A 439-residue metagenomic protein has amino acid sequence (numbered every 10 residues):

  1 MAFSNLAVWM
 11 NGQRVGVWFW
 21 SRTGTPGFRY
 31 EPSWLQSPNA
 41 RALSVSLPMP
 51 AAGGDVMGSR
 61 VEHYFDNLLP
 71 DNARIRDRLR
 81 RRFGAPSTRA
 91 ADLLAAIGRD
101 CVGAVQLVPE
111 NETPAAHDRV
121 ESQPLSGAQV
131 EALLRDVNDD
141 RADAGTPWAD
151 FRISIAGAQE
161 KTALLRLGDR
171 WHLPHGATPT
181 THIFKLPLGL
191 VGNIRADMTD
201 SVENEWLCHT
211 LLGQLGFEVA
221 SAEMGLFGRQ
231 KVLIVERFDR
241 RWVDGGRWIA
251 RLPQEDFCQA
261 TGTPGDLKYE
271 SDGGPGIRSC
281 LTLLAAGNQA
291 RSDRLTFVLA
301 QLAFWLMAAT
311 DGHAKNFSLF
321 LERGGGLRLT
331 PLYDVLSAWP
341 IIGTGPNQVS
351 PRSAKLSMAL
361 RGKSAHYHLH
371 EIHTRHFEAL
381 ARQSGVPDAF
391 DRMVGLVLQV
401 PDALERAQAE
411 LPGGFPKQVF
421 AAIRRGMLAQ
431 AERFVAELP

Functional and structural regions predicted by a protein language model:
M1-A314, S318-P439: Phosphate/dinucleotide-binding and metal-coordinating scaffold of catalytic cores in nucleotide-dependent enzymes
